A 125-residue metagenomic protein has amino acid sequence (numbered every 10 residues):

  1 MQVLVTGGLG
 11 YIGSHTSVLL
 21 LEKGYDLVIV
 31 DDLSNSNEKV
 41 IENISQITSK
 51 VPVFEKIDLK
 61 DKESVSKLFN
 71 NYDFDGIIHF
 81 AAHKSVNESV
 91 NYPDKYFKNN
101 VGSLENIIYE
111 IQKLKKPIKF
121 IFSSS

Functional and structural regions predicted by a protein language model:
M1-S125: N-terminal Rossmann-like NAD(P)+-binding domain of SDR-like oxidoreductases, especially those catalyzing
